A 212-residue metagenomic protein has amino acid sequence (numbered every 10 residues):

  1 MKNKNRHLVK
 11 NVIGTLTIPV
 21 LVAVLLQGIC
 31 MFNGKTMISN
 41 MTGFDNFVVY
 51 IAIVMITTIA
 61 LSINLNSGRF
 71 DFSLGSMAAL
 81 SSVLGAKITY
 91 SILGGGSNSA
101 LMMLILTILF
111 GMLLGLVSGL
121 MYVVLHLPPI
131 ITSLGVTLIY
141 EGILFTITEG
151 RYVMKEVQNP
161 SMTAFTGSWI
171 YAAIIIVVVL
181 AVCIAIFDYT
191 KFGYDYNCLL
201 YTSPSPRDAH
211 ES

Functional and structural regions predicted by a protein language model:
M1-I18, L25, T36: Transmembrane alpha-helical segments of polytopic membrane transport and secretion proteins
K4, L125, P129-T190: Transmembrane helix-bundle core of multi-pass membrane transporters and related energy-transducing complexes
R6-N11, S39-F47, M162-A172: Interfacial loop-to-helix junctions that mark the boundaries of transmembrane helices in multi-pass membrane
I13-T17, F47, S76, L101-L109 (+2 more regions): Hydrophobic alpha-helical transmembrane segments
L21-S39, S67, L144-T148, C183-G193: Structural signal for alpha-helical transmembrane segments and their membrane-water exit/capping regions in multi-pass
A23-M31, N40-L93, L120-H126: Single transmembrane alpha-helix segments in multi-pass membrane proteins
G94-T137: Alpha-helical transmembrane segments within multi-pass membrane transporters and channels
Y201-P206: Conserved small/polar residues in nucleotide/adenosyl-binding loops
